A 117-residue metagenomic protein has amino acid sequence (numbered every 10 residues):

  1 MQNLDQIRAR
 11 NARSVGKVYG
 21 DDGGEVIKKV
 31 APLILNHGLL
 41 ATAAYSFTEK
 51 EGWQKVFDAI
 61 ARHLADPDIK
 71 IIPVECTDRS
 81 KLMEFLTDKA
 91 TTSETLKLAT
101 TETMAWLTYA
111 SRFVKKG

Functional and structural regions predicted by a protein language model:
M1-G117: Small/polar/charged residue-enriched interaction surfaces, especially the RNA/DNA-contacting tracks of RNP/CRISPR
